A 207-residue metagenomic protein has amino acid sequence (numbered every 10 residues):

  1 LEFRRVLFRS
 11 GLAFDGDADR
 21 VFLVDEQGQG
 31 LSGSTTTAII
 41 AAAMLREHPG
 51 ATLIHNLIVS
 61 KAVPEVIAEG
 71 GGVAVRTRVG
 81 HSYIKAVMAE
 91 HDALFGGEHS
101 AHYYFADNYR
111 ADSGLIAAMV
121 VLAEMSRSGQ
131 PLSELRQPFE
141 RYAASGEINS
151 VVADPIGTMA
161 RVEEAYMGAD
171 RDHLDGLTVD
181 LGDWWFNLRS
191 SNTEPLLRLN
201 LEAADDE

Functional and structural regions predicted by a protein language model:
L1-L7: Short, small-residue-biased leader/transition segments that mark boundaries at the very start of proteins
R9-A13, L94-G96: Short glycine-aspartate micro-motif
F14-G16, G30-T35, Y109-D112: Short glycine/threonine-rich catalytic loop with a Thr-x-Gly-x-Asp
D15-D19, S100-H102: Short glycine-rich anion-binding loops that position phosphate/pyrophosphate groups of nucleotides and phosphorylated
D19-T37, V63-P64: Short Gly/Thr/Asp-enriched flexible loops that form oxyanion-binding sites at enzyme active sites
I39-E47: A conserved helix-loop-strand patch within extracytoplasmic ligand-binding domains of the periplasmic binding
R46-N200, D206-E207: Phosphate-binding and adjacent anionic-ligand microenvironments
